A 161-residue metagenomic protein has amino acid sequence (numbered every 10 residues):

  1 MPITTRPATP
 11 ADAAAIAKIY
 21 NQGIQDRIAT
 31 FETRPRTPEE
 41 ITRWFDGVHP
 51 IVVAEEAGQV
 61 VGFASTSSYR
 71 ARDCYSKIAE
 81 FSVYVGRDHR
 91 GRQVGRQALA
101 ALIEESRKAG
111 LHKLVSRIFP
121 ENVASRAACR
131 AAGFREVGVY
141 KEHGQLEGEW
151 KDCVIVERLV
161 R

Functional and structural regions predicted by a protein language model:
I3, Q59-F63, K151: Glycine-rich phosphate/pyrophosphate-binding loop shared by adenosine-nucleotide-utilizing enzymes
T4-I16: A short beta-loop-alpha structural element at the N-terminal edge of CoA-dependent acyl/N-acetyltransferase catalytic
A13, A17-R43: Conserved GNAT-fold acetyl-CoA-binding loop/helix
R34-D88, L99, E105, L159-V160: Acetyl-CoA-dependent GNAT
S65-S68, D73, V115-I118, R130 (+1 more regions): Conserved catalytic-core motifs of GNAT/GCN5-like acyltransferases
R90, S116-R126: Conserved beta-strand-loop-alpha-helix junction that forms the acyl-donor binding cleft
G91-E105, A127-A131: Conserved acetyl-CoA-binding loop-helix of GNAT-fold acetyltransferases
S106-I118: Conserved GNAT acetyl-CoA-binding A-motif
